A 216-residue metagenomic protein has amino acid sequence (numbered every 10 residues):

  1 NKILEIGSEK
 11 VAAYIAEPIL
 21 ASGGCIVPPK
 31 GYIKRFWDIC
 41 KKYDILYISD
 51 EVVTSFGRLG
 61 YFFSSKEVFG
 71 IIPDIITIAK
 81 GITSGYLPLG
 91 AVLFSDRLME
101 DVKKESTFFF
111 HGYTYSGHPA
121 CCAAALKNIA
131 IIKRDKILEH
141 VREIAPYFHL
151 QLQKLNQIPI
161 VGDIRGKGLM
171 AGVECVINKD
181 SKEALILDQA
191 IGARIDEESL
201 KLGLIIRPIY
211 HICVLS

Functional and structural regions predicted by a protein language model:
N1-S216: Conserved N-terminal phosphate-binding loop of PLP-dependent enzymes in the Aspartate aminotransferase
